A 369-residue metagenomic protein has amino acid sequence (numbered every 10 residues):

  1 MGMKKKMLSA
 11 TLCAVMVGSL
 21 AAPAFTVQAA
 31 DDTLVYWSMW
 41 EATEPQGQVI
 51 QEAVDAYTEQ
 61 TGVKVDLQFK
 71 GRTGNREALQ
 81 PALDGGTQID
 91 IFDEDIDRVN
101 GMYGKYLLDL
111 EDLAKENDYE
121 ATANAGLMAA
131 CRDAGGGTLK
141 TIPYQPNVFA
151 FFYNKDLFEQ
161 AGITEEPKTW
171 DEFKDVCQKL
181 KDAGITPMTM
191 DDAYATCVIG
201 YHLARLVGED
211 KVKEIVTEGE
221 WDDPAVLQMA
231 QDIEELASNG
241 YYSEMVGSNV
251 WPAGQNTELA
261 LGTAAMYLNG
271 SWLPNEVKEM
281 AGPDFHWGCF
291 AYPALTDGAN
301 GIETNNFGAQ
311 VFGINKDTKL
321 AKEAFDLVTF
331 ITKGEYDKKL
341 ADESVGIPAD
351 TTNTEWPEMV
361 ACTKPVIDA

Functional and structural regions predicted by a protein language model:
D31-A42, V63-Q68, I91, K140 (+1 more regions): Short, well-ordered beta-strand elements
L34-Q51, N147: Extracytoplasmic "Venus flytrap"
D55, Q60, K64, G137 (+3 more regions): Extracytoplasmic/periplasmic substrate-recognition and gating elements
A56-A123, D156-K168, T257-E258, G262-M266 (+2 more regions): Extracytoplasmic "Venus flytrap"/periplasmic binding protein-like
I96-A150, K174, A225, H286-G288 (+2 more regions): Hinge/lid segment of periplasmic solute-binding proteins
E111-G126, V207-Q228, E279-G282, A294-E303 (+1 more regions): Short, solvent-exposed loop/beta-turn-alpha elements that line the ligand-binding surface or hinge of extracytoplasmic
C131, F290-A291, A341-A369: Long, aromatic- and glycine/proline-rich binding clefts that accommodate carbohydrate-like moieties
C177-K179, T217-G247: Glycine-centered hinge/linker elements that transmit conformational signals in sensory and ligand-binding systems
